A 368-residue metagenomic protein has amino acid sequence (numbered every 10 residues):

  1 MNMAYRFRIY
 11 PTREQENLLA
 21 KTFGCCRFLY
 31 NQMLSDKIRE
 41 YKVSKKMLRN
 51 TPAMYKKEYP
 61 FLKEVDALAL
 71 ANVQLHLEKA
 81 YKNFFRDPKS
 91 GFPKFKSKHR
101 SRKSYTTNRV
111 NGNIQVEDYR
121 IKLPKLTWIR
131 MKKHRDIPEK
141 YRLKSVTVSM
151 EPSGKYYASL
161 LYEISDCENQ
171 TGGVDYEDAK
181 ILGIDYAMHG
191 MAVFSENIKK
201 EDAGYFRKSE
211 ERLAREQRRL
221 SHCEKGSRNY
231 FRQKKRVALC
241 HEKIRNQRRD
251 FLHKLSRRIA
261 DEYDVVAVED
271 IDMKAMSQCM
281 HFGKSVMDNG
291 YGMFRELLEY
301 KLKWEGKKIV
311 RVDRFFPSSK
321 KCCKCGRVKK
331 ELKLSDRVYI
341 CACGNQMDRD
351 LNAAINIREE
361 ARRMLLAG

Functional and structural regions predicted by a protein language model:
M1-G368: Nucleic-acid substrate recognition interfaces
